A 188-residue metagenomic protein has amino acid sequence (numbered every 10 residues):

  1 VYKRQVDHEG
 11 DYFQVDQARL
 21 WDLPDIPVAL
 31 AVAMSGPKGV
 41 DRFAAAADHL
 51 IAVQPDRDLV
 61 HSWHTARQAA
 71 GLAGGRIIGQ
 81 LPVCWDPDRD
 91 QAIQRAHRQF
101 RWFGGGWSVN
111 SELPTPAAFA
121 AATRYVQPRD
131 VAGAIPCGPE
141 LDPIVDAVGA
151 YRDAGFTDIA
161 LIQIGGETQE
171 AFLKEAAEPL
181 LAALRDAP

Functional and structural regions predicted by a protein language model:
K3-P188: Active-site-adjacent structural elements that line small-molecule/cofactor binding pockets in enzymes
